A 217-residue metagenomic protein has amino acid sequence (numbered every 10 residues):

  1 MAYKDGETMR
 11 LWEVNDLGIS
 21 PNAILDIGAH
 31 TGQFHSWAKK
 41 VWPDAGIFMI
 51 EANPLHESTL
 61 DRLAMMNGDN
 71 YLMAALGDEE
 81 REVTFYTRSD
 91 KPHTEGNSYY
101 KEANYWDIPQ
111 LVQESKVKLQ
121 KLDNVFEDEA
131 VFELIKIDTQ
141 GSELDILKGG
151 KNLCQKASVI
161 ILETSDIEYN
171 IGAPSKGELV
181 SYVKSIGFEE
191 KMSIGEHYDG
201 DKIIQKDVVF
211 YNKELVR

Functional and structural regions predicted by a protein language model:
M1-R217: Phosphate/nucleotide-binding beta-alpha loop and adjacent structural elements of enzyme active sites
